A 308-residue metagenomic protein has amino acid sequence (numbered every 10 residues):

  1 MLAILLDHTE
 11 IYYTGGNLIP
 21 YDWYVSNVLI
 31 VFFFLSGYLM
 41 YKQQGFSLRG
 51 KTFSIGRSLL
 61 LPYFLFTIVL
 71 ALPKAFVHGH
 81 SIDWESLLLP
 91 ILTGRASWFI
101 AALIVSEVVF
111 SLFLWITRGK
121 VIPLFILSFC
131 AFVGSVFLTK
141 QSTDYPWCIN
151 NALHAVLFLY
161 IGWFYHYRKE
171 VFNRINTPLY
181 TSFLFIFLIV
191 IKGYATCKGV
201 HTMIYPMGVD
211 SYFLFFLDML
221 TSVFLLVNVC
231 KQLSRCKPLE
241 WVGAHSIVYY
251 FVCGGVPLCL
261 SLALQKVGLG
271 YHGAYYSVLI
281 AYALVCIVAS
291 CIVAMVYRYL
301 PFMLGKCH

Functional and structural regions predicted by a protein language model:
M1-H308: Alpha-helical transmembrane segments and their immediate juxtamembrane cytosolic regions
